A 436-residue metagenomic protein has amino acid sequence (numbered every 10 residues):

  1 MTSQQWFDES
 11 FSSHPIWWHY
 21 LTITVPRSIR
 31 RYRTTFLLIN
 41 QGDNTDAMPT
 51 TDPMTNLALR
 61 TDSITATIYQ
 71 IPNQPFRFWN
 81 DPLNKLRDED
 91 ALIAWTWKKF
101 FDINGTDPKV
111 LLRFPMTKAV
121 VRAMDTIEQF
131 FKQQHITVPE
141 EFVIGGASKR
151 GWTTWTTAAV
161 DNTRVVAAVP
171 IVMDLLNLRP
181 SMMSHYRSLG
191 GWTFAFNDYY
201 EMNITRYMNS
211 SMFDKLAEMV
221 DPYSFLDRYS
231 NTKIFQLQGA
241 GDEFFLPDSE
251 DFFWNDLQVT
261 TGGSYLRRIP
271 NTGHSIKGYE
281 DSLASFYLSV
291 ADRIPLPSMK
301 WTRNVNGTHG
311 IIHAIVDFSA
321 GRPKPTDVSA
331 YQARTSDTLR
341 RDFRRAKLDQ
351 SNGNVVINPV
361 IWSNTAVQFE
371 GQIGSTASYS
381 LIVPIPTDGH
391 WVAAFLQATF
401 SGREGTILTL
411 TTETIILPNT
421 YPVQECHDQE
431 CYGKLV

Functional and structural regions predicted by a protein language model:
M1-R33: Catalytic-loop region of hydrolases
Y20-I23, R31-G42, T55, T65-Y69: Short beta-strand element of the alpha/beta-hydrolase
N44, T65-V121, L176-L189: Cap/lid segment of the alpha/beta-hydrolase catalytic domain
D102-S148, V160, R164-V165: Gly/Ser-rich "nucleophile elbow"/oxyanion-hole loop immediately N-terminal to the catalytic nucleophile in hydrolases
T156-M208, R268-P270, I276-D281: Hydrolase active-site cap/lid region
S210-N271, V305-H309, A314-S329, R334-T338: Serine-hydrolase catalytic core
G241, D251, G262-Y287, G353 (+1 more regions): Histidine-bearing beta->alpha loop at or near hydrolase active sites
S285-Q332, S363-G371: Surface beta-strand/loop "capping" patches
